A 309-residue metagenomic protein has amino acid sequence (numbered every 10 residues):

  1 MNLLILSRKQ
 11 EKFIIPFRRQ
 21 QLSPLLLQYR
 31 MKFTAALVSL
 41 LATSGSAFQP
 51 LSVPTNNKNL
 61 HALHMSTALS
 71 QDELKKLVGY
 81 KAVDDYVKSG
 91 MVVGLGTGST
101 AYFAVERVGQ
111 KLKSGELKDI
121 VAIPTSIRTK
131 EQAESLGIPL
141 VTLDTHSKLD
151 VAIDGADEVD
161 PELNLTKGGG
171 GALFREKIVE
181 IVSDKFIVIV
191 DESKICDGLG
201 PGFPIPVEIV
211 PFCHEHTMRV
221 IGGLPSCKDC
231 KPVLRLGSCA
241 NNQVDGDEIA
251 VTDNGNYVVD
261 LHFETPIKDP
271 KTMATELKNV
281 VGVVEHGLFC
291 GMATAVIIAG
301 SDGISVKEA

Functional and structural regions predicted by a protein language model:
M1, T55-K58, D84, K118 (+2 more regions): Intrinsic-disorder/low-complexity regions
M1-F17, Q21-L26, K32-S52: N-terminal chloroplast transit peptides
I14-I15, L25-L27, V38, H64 (+3 more regions): A periodicity- and composition-biased signal for non-globular, repetitive helical segments
F33-T34, K58, Q71: Short amphipathic alpha-helical segments that mediate assembly, nucleic-acid/protein binding, or membrane association
G45-A68: N-terminal chloroplast transit peptides
S66-L77, R128-A309: Conserved phosphate- and dinucleotide-binding cores of soluble alpha/beta proteins, encompassing both enzyme active
T67-V87, T97-H146: Active-site catalytic microenvironments in core metabolic enzymes, especially phosphate/sugar-handling
M91-V92: Residues that mark the start of a beta-strand
